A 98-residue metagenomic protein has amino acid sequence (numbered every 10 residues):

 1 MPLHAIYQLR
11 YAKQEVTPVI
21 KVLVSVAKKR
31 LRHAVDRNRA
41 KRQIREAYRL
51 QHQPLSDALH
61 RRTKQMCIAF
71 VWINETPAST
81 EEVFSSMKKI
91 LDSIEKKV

Functional and structural regions predicted by a protein language model:
M1-V98: Positively charged, solvent-exposed patches that mediate nucleic-acid binding
